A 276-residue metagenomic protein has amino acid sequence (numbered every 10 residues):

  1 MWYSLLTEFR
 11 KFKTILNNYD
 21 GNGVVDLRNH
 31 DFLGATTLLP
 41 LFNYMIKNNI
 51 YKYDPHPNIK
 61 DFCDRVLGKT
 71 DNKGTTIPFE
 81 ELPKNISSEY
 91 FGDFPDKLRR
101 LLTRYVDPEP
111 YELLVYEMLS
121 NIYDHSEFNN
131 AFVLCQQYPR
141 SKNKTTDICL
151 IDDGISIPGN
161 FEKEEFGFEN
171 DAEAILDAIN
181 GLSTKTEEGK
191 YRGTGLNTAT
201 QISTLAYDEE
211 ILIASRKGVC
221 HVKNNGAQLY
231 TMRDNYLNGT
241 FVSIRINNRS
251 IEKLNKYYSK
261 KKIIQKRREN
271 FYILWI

Functional and structural regions predicted by a protein language model:
M1-G21, E165-G167, N180-I276: Flexible, glycine-/charge-rich segments associated with ATP-binding catalytic modules
W2-N72: Amphipathic alpha-helical interaction surfaces in cytosolic regulatory modules
F32, G92-E117: Conserved short strand/loop->alpha-helix "switch" segment adjacent to the catalytic nucleotide/phosphoryl-transfer site
F42-M45, Y105-S141, L196-T200: Conserved ATP-binding N-box helix of the HATPase_c
D152: Acidic ATP/Mg2+-coordinating residue in the GHKL
S156-N170: A short glycine-centered beta->alpha linker in the GHKL/HATPase_c
E173-L176: ATPase catalytic-site recognition across NTP-hydrolyzing enzymes
